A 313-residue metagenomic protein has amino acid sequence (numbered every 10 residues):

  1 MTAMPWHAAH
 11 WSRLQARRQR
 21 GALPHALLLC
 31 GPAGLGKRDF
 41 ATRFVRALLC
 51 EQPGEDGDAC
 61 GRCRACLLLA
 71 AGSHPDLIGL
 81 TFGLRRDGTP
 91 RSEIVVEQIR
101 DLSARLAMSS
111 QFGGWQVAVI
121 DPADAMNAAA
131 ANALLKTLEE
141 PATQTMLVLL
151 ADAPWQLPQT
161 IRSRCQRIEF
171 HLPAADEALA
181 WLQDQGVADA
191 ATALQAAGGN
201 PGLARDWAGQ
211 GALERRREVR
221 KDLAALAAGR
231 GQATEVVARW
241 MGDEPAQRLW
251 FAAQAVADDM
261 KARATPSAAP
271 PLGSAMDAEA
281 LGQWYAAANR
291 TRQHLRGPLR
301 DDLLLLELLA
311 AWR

Functional and structural regions predicted by a protein language model:
M1-A129: Clamp-loader machinery-focused feature within the broader ASCE/P-loop NTPase space
M1-A47, A65-L68, T143-M146, A151-R313: Charged, glycine-rich active-site and insertion segments that engage polyanionic ligands
D87, L138, S267-A268: Compositionally biased, intrinsically disordered/low-complexity regions enriched for serine, proline and threonine
A104, K136, Q159, S163: Conserved adenine-binding aromatic site and its adjacent loop/helix in ATP-hydrolyzing domains
A107, N132-M146: Conserved catalytic/switch belt of AAA+ P-loop NTPases
F112-V117, A142-V148: Loop/turn-to-beta-strand initiation segments
G113, D121, A129-A133, D152 (+3 more regions): Residues forming well-ordered secondary-structure scaffolds
